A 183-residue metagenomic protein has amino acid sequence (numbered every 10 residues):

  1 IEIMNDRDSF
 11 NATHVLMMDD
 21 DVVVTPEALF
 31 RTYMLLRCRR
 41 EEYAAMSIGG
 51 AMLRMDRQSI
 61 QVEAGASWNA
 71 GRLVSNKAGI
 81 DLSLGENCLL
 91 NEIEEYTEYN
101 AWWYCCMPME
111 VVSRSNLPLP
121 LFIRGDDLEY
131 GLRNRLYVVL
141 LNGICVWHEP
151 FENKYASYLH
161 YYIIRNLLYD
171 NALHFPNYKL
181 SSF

Functional and structural regions predicted by a protein language model:
I1-R7: Glycine-rich, basic loop-to-helix element that forms the pyrophosphate-binding segment of sugar-nucleotide handling
F10-V23: Short beta-strand-to-loop acidic/aromatic patch adjacent to the donor-nucleotide binding site
P26-S75: Conserved donor NDP-sugar-binding/catalytic core segment of glycosyltransferases
A78-Y104: A recurrent flexible, glycine/aromatic-enriched loop bordering the glycosyltransferase active site that acts as
E98-V111, V139: Short glycine- and hydrophobic/aromatic-rich loop-to-beta-strand nucleating segment in the catalytic cores
R114-L132, Y137-V146, Y158: Donor nucleotide-sugar recognition loop
S157-L180: Catalytic core of nucleotide-sugar-dependent glycosyltransferases
